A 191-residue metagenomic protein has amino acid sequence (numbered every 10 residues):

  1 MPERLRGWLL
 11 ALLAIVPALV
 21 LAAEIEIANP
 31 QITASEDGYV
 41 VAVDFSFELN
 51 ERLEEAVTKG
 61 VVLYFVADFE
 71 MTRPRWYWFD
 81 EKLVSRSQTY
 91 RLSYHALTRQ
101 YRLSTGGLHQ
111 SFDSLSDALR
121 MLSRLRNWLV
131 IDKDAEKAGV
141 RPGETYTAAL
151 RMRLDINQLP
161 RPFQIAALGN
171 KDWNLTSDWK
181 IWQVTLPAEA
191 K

Functional and structural regions predicted by a protein language model:
M1-L12: Bacterial N-terminal signal peptides that target proteins for export
P17-A18, A22: N-terminal signal peptide c-region/cleavage motif recognized by signal peptidases
A23-V40: Short N-terminal segments immediately surrounding and downstream of signal-peptide cleavage
A34-Y39, Y94-R99, A138-T147: A short, structured loop/turn motif at beta-sheet edges
Y39-L49: Short, well-ordered beta-strand segments enriched in hydrophobic/aromatic residues
R52-E54, R124-R141: Signal that preferentially marks extracellular ectodomain short beta-strand elements of beta-sandwich modules
L53-R124: Structured domain cores in non-transmembrane regions
K133, K137-K191: Glycine-rich, aromatic-bearing surface loops/beta-hairpins
